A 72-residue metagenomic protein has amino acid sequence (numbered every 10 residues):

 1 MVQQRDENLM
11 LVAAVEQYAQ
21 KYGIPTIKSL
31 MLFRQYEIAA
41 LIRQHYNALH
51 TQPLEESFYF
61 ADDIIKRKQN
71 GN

Functional and structural regions predicted by a protein language model:
M1-K28: N-terminal acidic leader/helix
V15, I38-A39, K66: Amphipathic alpha-helical core segments of compact helical bundles
K21, Y36, K68: Change "in soluble alpha/beta enzymes" to "in soluble alpha/beta proteins
L32-F33, F60: Generic alpha-helical secondary-structure signal
F33-R43, A48-H50: Amphipathic alpha-helical segments that form the core helices of the histone-fold
N47-N72: Long, compositionally biased
